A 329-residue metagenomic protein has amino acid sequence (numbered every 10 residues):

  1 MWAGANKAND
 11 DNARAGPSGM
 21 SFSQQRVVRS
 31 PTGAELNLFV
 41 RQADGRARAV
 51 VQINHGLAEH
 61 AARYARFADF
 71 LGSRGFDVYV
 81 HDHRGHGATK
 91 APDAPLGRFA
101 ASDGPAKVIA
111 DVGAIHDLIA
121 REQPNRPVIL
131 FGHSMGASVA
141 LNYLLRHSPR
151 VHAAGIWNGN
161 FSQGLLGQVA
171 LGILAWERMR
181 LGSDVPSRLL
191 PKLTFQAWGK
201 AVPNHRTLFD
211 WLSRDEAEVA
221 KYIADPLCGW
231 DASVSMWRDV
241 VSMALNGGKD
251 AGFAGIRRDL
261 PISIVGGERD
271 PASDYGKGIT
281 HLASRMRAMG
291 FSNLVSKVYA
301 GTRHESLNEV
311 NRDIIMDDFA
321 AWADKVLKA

Functional and structural regions predicted by a protein language model:
G16-A43: N-terminal cap/lid segment of alpha/beta-hydrolase-fold proteins
H55-E59, E268-R269: Active-site glycine-rich loops that stabilize anionic/oxyanionic intermediates across multiple enzyme folds
A68-A94: Conserved alpha/beta-hydrolase
A100-A120: Alpha/beta-hydrolase active-site loop
Q123-S134: Alpha/beta-hydrolase fold nucleophile elbow
A140-L227: Alpha/beta-hydrolase-fold enzymes
I264-G266: Short beta-strand/loop motif that positions the catalytic acidic residue of the alpha/beta-hydrolase fold
M289, N293-A329: Catalytic active-site module of serine/aspartate enzymes centered on a nucleophile-bearing elbow/loop
